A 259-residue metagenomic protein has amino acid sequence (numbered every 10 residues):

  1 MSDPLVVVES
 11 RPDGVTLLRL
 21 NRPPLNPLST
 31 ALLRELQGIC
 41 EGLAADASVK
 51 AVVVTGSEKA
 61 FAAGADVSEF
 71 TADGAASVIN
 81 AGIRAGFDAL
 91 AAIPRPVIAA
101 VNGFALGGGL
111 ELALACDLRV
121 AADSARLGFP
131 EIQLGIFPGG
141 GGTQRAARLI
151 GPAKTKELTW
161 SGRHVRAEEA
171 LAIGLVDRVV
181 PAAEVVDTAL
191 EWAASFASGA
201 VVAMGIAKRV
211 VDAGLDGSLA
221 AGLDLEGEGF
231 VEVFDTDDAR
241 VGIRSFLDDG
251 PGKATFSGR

Functional and structural regions predicted by a protein language model:
M1-D13, D46, G162-E168, D187 (+2 more regions): C-terminal alpha-helix plus adjacent terminal tail
M1-S57, D88, A92: Conserved CoA-thioester-binding segment of acyl-CoA-metabolizing enzymes
L5, L33-E35, G42, S48 (+4 more regions): Glycine- (often His-adjacent) and acidic-residue-rich active-site loop that binds/positions the CoA thioester
L18, L36, V54, D66 (+5 more regions): Terminal peptide-recognition signature
N21, T55-S57, A63-D66, A100-N102 (+2 more regions): A secondary-structure boundary/capping signal
A63, A72, W160, A172 (+2 more regions): Phosphate-coordinating loops and pocket residues in cytosolic domains that bind phosphorylated ligands
A91-V202, T236, V241: Crotonase-fold acyl-CoA enzyme core
